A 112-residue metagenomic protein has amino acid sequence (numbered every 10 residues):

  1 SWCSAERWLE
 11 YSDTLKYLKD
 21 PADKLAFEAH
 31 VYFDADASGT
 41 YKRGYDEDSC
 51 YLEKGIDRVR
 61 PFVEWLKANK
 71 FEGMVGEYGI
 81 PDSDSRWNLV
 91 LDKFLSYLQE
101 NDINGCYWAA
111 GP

Functional and structural regions predicted by a protein language model:
S1-I103: Extracellular glycoside hydrolase catalytic/binding regions
D102-P112: Aromatic/acidic polysaccharide-binding cleft in carbohydrate-active enzymes
